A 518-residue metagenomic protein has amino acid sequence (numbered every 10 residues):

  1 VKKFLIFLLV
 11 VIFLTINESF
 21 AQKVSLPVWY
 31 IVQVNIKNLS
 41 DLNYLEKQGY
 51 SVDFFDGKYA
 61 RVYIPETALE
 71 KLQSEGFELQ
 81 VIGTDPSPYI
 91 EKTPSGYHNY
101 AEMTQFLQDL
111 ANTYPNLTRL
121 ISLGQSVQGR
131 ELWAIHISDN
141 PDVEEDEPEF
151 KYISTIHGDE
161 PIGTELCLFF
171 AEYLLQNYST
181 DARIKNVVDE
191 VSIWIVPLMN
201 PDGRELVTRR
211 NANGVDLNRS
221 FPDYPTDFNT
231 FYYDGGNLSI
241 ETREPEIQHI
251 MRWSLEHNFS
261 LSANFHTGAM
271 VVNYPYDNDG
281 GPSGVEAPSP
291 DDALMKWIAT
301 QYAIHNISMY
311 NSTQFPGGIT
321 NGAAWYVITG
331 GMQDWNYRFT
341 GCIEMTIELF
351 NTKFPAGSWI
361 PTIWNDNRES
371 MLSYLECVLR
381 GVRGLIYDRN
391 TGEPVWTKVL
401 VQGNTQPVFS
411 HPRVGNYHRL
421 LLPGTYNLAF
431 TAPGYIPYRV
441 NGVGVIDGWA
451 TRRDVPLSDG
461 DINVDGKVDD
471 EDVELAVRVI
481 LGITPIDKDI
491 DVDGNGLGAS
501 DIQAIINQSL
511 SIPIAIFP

Functional and structural regions predicted by a protein language model:
I6-T15: Bacterial N-terminal signal peptides
G163-V207: Short helix-loop-beta-strand segments that form the rim/entrance of peptidase-like active sites
V191-V196, D202, R210-Y387, P394-W396 (+2 more regions): Metallocarboxypeptidase
V382-R389, G415, V455, I462: A short, amphipathic beta-strand motif
E393-P423, G442: Short, acidic Ser/Thr/Gly-rich low-complexity loop/linker segments typical of extracellular and cell-surface proteins
P423-G434: A short, solvent-exposed beta-strand micro-motif common in secreted/extracellular proteins
P433-G460: Structured interaction patches on ligand/partner-binding surfaces of diverse proteins
D465-I486, D493-F517: Alpha-helical segments with a strong preference for the paired helices of cellulosomal dockerin domains
